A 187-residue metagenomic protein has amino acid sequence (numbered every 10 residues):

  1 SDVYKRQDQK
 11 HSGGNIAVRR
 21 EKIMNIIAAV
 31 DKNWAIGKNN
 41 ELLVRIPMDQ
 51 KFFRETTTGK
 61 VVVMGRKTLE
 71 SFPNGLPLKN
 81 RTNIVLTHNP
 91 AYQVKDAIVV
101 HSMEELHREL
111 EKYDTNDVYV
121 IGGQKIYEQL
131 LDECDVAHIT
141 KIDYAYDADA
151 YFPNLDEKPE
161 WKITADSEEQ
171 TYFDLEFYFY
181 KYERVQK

Functional and structural regions predicted by a protein language model:
S1-Y4: Short, small-residue-biased leader/transition segments that mark boundaries at the very start of proteins
Q7-I23: Short, Lys/Arg-enriched N-terminal segments with co-localized hydrophobic residues within the first ~10-30 amino acids
K22-K187: Enzymes that bind and transform nitrogen-containing heteroaromatic metabolites
